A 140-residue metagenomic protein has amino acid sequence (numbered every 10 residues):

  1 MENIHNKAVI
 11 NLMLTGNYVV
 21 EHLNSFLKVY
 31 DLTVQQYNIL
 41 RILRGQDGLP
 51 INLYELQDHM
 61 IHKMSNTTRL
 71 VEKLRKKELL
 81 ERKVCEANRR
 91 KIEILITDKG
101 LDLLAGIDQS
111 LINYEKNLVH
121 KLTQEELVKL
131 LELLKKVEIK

Functional and structural regions predicted by a protein language model:
M1, E125-K140: C-terminal regulatory/oligomerization modules of transcriptional regulators
M1-Y30, L79: N-terminal leader segment of winged-helix/HTH proteins
M13, R41-G48, D108, K135: Short, locally clustered residues in the helix-turn-helix/winged-helix DNA-binding domain
E21-K63: N-terminal helix-turn-helix DNA-binding core of bacterial DNA-binding proteins
L53, V71-E72: Short, hydrophobic-biased segments on the C-terminal half of alpha helices that form "recognition helices"
E72-L131: Charged, amphipathic alpha-helical coiled-coil/dimerization segments
